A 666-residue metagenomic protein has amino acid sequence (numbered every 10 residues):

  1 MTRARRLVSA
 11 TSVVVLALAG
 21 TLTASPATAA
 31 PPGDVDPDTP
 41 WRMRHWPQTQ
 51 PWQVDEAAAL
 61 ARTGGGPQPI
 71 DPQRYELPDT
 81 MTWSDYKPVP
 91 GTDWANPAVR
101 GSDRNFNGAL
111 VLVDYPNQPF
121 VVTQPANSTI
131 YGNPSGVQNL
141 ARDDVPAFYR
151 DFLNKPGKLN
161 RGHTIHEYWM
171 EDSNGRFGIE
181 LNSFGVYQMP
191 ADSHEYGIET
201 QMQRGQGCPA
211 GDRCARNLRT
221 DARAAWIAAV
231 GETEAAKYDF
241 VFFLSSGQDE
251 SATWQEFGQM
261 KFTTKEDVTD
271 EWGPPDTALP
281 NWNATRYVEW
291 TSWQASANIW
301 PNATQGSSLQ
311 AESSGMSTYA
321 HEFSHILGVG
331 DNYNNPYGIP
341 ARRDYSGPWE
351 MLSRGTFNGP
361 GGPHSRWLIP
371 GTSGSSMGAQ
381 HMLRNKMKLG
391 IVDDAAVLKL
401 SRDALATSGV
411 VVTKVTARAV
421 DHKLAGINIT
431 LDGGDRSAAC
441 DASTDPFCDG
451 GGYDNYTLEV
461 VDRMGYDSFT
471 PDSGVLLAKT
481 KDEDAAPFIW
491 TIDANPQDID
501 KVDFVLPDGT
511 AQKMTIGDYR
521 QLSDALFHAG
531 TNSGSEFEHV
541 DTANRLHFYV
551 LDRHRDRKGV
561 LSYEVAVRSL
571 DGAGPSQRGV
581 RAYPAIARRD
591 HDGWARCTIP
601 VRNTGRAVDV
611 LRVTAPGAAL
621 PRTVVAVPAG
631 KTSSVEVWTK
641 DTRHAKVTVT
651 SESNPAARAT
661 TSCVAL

Functional and structural regions predicted by a protein language model:
M1-A29: Secretory targeting and sorting signals
P31-W52, V121-N127, N139-P146, K265-A303 (+3 more regions): Non-catalytic C-terminal accessory/binding modules of secreted extracellular proteins
P32-Y345, W349, S353-P363, S373: Active-site-proximal segment of zinc-dependent metalloprotease catalytic domains
W169, P600-G617: Short, well-ordered beta-strand segments
L309-Q310, G330-C440: A domain-level signal for the mature, folded cores of soluble proteins
D592-T598, S633, K640-K646: Short, solvent-exposed loop/turn segments enriched in Ser/Thr/Gly
A618-T642: Intrinsically disordered, low-complexity Pro/Gly/Ser/Thr-rich segments with frequent PxxP/GP/PP motifs and embedded
D641-L666: Terminal connector regions
